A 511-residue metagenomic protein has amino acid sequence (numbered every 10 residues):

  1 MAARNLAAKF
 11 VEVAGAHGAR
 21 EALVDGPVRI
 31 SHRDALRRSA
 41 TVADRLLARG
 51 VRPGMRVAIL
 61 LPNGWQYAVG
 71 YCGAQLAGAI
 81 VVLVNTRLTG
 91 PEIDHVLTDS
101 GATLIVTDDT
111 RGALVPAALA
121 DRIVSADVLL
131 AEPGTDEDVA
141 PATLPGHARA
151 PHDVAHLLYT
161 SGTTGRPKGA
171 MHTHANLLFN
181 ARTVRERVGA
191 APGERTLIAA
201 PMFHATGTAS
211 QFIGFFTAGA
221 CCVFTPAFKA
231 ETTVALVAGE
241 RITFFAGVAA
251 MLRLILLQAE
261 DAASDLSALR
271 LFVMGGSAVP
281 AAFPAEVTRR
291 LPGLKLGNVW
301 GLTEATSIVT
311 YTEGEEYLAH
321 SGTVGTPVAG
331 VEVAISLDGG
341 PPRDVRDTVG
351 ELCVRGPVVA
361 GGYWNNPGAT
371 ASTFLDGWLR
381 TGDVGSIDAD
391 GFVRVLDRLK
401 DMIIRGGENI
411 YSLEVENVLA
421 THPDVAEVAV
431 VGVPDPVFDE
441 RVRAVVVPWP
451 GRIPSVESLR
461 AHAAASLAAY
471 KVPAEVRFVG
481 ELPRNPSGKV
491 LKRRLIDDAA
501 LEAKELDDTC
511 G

Functional and structural regions predicted by a protein language model:
A2-L6, V11, A19-G64, A68-C72 (+1 more regions): Conserved AMP-binding/adenylate-forming core of the ANL superfamily
A3, A19, A140-Y159, R166 (+1 more regions): Conserved pre-ATP/AMP-binding loop-to-beta segment of ANL
S31-R33, A155-R182: Conserved AMP-binding A3 loop
A48-R49, L76-D136, P145-H147, P450-R452: Structural core segment of the AMP-binding/adenylate-forming
L88, I105, V237, F245 (+7 more regions): AMP-binding/adenylate-forming catalytic core of the ANL superfamily
L178-R195, F203-T243, Q258-A259: Conserved AMP-binding/adenylation subdomain of ANL enzymes
I242-A246, Q258-A319, E332, G339-P341: Gly/Ser/Thr-rich phosphate-binding loop
T326-G330, D338-T373, E408-I410: Conserved ATP/PPi-binding loop(s) of AMP-dependent carboxylate-activating enzymes
